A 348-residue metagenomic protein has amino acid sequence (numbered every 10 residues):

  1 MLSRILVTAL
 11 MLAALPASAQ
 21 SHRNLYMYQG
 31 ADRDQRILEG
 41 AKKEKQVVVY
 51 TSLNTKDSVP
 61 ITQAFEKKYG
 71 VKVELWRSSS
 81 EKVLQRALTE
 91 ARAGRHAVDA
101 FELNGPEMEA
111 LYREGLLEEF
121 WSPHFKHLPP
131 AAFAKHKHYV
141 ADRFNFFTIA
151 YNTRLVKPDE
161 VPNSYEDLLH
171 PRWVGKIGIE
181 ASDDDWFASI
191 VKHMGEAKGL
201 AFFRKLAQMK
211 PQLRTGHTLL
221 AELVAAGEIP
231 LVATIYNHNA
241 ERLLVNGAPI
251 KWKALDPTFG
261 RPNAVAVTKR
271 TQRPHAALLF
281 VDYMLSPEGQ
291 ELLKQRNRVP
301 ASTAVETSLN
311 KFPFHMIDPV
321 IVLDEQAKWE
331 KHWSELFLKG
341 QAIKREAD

Functional and structural regions predicted by a protein language model:
Q20-N104: Early extracytoplasmic/lumenal segment of secretory-pathway proteins
R92-L103, L116-A150, E166, K176: A structural signal for short loop-to-beta-strand junctions that line the ligand-binding cleft of periplasmic/secreted
L111-E119, A131-K137, K198, R242-A254: Ligand-binding "clamshell"
H127-P130, F144-F146, F203-A207, P211-R214 (+2 more regions): Periplasmic-binding protein-like
T148-L155, V191-H193, R261-A276, L292: A bilobed periplasmic-binding-protein/Venus flytrap-type ligand-binding module shared by bacterial periplasmic
W173-S182, M284-V305: Periplasmic-binding protein-like
K176-D256: Ligand-binding pocket segment of bilobal, Venus flytrap-like solute-binding proteins
T307-D348: Extracellular/periplasmic bilobal clamshell ligand-binding domains
